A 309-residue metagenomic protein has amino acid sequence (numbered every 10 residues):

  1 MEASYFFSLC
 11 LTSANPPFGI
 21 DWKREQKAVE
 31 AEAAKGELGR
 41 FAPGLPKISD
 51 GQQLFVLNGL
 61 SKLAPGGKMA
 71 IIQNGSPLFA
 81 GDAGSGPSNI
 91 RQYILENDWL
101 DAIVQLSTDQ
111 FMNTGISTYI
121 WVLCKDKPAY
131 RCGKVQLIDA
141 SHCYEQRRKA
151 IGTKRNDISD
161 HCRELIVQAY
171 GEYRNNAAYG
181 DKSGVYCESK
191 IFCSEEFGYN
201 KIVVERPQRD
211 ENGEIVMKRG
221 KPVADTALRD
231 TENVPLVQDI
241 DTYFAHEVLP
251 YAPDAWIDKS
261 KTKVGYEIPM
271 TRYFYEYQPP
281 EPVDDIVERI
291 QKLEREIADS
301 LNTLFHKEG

Functional and structural regions predicted by a protein language model:
E2-T303: A conserved structural/catalytic subdomain of Rossmann-like adenosyl-cofactor enzymes
H306-G309: Intrinsically disordered, low-complexity and often Lys/Arg-enriched segments
